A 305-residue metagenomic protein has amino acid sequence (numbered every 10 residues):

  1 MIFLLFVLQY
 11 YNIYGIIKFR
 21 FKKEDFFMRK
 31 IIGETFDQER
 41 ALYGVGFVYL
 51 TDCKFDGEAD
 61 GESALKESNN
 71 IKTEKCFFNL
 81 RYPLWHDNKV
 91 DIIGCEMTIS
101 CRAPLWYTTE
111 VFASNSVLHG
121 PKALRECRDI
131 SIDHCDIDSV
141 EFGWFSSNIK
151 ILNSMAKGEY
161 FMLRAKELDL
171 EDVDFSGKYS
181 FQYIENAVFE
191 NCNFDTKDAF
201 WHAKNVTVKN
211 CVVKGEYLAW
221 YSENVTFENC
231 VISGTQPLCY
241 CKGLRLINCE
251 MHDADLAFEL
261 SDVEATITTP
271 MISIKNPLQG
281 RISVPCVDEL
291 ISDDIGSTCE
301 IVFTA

Functional and structural regions predicted by a protein language model:
L5, Q9-R20, E24: Short, positively charged and aromatic/hydrophobic N-terminal segments
F27-A305: Long, distal/terminal scaffolding or interaction modules with repetitive or compositionally biased sequence
